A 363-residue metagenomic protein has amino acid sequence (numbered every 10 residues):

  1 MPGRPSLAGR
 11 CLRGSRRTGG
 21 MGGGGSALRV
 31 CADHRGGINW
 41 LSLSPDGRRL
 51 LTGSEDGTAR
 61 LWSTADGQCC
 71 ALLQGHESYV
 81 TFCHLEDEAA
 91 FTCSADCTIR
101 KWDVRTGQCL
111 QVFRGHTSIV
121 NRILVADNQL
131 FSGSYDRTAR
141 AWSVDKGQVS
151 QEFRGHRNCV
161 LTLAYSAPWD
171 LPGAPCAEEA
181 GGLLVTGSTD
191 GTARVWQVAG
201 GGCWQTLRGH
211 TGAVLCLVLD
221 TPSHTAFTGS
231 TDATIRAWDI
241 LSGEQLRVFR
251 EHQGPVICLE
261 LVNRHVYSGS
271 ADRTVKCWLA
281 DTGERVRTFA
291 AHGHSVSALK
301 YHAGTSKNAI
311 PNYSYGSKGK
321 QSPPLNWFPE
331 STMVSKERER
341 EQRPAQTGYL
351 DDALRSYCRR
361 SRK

Functional and structural regions predicted by a protein language model:
M1-W40, R48, G53-E55, R60 (+8 more regions): Intrinsically disordered, low-complexity acidic/Ser/Thr/Pro-rich linker and tail segments in large eukaryotic scaffolds
C31-I38, Q74-V80, R114-V120, R154-V160 (+3 more regions): WD40/WD-repeat beta-propeller blade N-cap
S42-G47, C83-E88, I123-N128, K146 (+4 more regions): Loop/turn segments within WD40 beta-propeller blades
G53-D56, C93-D96, G133-D136, G187-D190 (+3 more regions): Conserved strand-to-loop turn within each blade of WD40 beta-propeller repeats
A59-W62, C83, I99-D103, A139-W142 (+9 more regions): WD40-repeat beta-propellers
T64-D66, V104-G107, V144-G147, V198-G201 (+2 more regions): Short loop/turn segments that connect beta-strands within beta-propeller blades
G293-S295, H302-K363: Terminal intrinsically disordered, low-complexity extensions flanking WD-repeat/beta-propeller proteins
